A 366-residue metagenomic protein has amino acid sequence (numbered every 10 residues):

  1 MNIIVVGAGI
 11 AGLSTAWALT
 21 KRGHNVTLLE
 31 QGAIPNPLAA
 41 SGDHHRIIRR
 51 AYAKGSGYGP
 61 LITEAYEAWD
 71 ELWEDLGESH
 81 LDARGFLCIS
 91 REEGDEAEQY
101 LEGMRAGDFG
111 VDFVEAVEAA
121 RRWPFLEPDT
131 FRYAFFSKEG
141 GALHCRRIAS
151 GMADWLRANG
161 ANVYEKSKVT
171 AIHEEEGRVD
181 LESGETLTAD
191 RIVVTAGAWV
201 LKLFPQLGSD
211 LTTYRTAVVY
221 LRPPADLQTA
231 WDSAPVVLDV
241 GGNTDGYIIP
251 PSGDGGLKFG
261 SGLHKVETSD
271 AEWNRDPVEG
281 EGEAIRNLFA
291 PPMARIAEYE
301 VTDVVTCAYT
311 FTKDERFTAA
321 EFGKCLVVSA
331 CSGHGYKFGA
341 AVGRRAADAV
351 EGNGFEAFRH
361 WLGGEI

Functional and structural regions predicted by a protein language model:
N2-L28: N-terminal Rossmann-like FAD-binding beta1-loop-alpha1 element of flavoenzymes
I4-V6, L29, L187-W199, G343: Short hydrophobic core segments
A11, W17-K21, S79-L81, R191 (+1 more regions): Active-site substrate-recognition segment that forms the wall of the catalytic cavity or substrate channel
K21-S41: Glycine-rich FAD pyrophosphate-binding loop
H44-R122, D245-G246: Dinucleotide-binding Rossmann-like beta1-alpha1 core, especially the glycine-rich loop that anchors the ADP
E71, R91-N159, E165, A171-E175 (+1 more regions): Flavin (FAD/FMN) cofactor-binding and adjacent substrate-gating region of FAD-dependent oxidoreductase domains
T170-T186: Conserved beta-strand-loop-beta-strand element in the redox core of flavoprotein oxidoreductases
P291-I366: C-terminal catalytic lobe of FAD-dependent flavoproteins
